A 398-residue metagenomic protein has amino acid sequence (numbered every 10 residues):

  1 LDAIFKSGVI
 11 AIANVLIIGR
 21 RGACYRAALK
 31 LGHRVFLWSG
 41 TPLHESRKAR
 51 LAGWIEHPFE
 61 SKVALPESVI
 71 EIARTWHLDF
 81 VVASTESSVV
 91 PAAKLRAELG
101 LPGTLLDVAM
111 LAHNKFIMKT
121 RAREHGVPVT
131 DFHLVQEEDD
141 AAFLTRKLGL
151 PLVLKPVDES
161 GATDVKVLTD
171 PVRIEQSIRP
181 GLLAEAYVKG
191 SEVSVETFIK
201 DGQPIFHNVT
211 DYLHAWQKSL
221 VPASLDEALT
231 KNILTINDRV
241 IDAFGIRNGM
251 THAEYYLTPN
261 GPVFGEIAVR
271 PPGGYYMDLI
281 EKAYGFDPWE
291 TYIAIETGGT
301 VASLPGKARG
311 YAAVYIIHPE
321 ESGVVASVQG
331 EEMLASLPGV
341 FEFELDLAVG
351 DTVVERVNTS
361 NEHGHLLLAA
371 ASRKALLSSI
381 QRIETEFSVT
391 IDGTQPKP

Functional and structural regions predicted by a protein language model:
A3-F5, L16, E124, I293-P398: Peripheral (often C-terminal) accessory segments that flank ATP-dependent C-N-forming ligase machineries
I10-L16: Extreme N-terminal starter segment of soluble prokaryotic enzymes
G19-A23, W38-E45: Short, polar loop motifs at secondary-structure junctions
C24-R34: A short, Lys/Arg-enriched amphipathic alpha-helix followed by its capping loop at the start of a domain
A49-L134, E362, A375: Conserved N-proximal alpha/beta basic substrate-recognition cap immediately N-terminal to, or forming the N-lobe
P151-K166: Conserved anion/nucleotide-ligand pocket segment
V165-P262, V269-P271: Internal nucleotide-binding/catalytic subdomain
K231-A253, P259, A268-V324: Active-site "cap" helix and flanking loop/linker of ATP-utilizing ligase/carboxylase catalytic domains
